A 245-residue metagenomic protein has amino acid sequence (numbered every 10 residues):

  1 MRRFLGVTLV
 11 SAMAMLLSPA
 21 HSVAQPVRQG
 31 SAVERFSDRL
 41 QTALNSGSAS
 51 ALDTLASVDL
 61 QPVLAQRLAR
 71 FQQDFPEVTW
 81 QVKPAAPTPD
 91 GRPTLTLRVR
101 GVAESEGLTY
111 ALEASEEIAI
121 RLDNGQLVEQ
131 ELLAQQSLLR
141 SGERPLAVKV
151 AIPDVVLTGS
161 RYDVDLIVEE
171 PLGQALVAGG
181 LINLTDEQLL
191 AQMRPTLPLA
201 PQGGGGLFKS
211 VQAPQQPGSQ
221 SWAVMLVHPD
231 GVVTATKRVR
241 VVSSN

Functional and structural regions predicted by a protein language model:
R3-F4, S18-N45: Short, low-complexity N-terminal intrinsically disordered segments enriched in polar/charged residues
T8-L17: Bacterial N-terminal signal peptides
R28, E34, A49-A103, G107-T109: Short solvent-exposed beta->alpha transition segments
E104, L226-T236: Short acidic/polar inter-strand loop motif in beta-rich domains
Y110-A147: Short beta-strand edge/turn micro-motifs at domain boundaries
K149, D154-F208, A235: Contiguous segments within soluble domain cores/interaction surfaces
S210-D230: Short, aromatic- and glycine-rich surface loops/edge beta-strands on solvent-exposed regions
R238-N245: Short beta-strand edge segments in extracellular beta-sheet folds
